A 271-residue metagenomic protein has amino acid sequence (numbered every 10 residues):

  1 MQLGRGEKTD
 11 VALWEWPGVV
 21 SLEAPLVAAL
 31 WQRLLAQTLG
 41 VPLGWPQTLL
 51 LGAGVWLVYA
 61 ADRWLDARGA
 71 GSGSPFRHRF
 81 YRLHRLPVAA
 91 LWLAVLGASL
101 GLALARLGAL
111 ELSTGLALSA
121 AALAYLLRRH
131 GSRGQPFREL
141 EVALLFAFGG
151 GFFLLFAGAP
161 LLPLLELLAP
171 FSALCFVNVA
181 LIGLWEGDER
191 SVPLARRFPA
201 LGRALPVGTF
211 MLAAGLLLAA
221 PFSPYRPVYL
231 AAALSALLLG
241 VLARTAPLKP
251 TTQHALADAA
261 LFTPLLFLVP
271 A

Functional and structural regions predicted by a protein language model:
W14-T38, A143-G149: The first (N-terminal) embedded transmembrane alpha-helix
A28-L30, R79-P87, E139-F156, P199-M211 (+1 more regions): Small-residue-rich segments of transmembrane alpha-helices in multi-pass membrane proteins, especially helix faces
W31-L50, L100-S113, G150-A169, L216-R226 (+1 more regions): Helix-coil boundary and interhelical linker segments in multi-pass alpha-helical membrane proteins
A53-R68, A120-G131, P170-G187, S235-T245: Transmembrane alpha-helical segments that form the membrane-embedded catalytic/substrate-channel core of multi-pass
V58-L91, A173-M211: Solvent-exposed interhelical
F80-L154: Intramembrane alpha-helical segments
L140-G183, G187: Functional transmembrane core segments of multi-pass inner-membrane proteins
Y229-A271: Extended hydrophobic alpha-helices typical of membrane-associated regions
